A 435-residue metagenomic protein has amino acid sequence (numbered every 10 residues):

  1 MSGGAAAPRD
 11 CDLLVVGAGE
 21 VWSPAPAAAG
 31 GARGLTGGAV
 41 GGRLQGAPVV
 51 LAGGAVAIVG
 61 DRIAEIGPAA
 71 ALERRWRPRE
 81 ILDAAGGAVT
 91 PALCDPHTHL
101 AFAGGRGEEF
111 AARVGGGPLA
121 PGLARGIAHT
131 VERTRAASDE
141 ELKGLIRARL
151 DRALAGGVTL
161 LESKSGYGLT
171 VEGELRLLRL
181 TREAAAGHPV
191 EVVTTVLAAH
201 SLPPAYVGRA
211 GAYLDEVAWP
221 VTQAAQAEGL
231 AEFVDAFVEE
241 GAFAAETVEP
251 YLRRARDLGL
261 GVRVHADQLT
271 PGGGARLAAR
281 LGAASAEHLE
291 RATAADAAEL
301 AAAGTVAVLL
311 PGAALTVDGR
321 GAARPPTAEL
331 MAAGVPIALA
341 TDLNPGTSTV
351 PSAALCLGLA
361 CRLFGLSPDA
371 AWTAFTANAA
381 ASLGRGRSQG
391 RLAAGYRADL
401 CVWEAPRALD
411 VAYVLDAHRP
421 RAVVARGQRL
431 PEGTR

Functional and structural regions predicted by a protein language model:
G3-R9, P24-T90, A186: Histidine-rich, glycine-flanked metal-binding segment
L14, R79-D83, T194, V423: Conserved beta-strand scaffold positions in the cores of enzyme catalytic domains, especially in NTP/NDP-utilizing
V16, L51, R77, A393-Y396: Residue-level recognition of short, solvent-exposed, well-ordered loop/turn junctions that link secondary-structure
A18, V56, D61, G86 (+14 more regions): Divalent metal-coordination and catalytic microenvironments
R79, A84-L145: Metal-associated gating/positioning segment near the N- to mid-region
A128-R147, D151, T159-G272: Metal-coordinating catalytic core of metallo-dependent amide/deamination hydrolases
G156, E228-G229, L258, L281 (+3 more regions): Structural motif
G261, P271-R391, W403-R407, L415-A417 (+2 more regions): Active-site-adjacent C-terminal substructures of enzyme catalytic domains
